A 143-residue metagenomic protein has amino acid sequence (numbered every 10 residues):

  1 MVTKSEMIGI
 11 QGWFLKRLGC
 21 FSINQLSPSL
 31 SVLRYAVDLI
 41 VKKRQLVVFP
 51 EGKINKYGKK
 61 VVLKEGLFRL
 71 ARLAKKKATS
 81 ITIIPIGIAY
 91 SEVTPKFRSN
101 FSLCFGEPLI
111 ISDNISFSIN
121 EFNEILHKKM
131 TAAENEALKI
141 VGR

Functional and structural regions predicted by a protein language model:
M1-P28: Catalytic core of membrane glycerolipid acyltransferases/transacylases, capturing the structured, soluble-facing
L33-R143: Non-catalytic C-terminal accessory region of glycerolipid acyltransferases and related lyso-lipid remodeling enzymes
